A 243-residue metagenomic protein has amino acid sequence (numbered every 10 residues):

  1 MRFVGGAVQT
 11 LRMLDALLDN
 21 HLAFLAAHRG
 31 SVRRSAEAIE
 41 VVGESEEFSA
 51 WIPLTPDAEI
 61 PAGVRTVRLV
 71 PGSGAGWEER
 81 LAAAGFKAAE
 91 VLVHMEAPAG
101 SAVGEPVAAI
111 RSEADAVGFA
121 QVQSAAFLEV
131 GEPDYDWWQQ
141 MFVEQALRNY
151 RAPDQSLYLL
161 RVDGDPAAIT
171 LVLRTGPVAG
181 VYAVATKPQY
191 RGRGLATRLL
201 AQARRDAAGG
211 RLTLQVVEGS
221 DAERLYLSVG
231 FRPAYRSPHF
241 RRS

Functional and structural regions predicted by a protein language model:
M1-A23, A50-T55, A102-Q145, G180: Short amphipathic alpha-helix that is part of the acyltransferase structural core
M1-G63, S73-G76: N-terminal charged segments
R2, A7-Q9, P53-V117, L128 (+1 more regions): Acyl-donor-binding surface of acyltransferase catalytic domains
A27-A36, W77, A89-V91, L147-Y158 (+1 more regions): A short helix-loop-beta-strand connector motif used in the catalytic cores of GNAT acetyltransferases and, in some
E44-W51, L173-V181, R191: A conserved beta-turn-beta hairpin within the catalytic core of GNAT-like acetyltransferases that forms part
D57-E59, A183-P188, G192-D206, E223-R224 (+1 more regions): Conserved acetyl-CoA-binding loop-helix of GNAT-fold acetyltransferases
R68-A75, P188, T213-R224, H239-S243: Conserved beta-strand-loop-alpha-helix junction that forms the acyl-donor binding cleft
P133, W137-A185: A conserved beta-strand-loop-helix scaffold within acyl/acetyltransferase catalytic domains
